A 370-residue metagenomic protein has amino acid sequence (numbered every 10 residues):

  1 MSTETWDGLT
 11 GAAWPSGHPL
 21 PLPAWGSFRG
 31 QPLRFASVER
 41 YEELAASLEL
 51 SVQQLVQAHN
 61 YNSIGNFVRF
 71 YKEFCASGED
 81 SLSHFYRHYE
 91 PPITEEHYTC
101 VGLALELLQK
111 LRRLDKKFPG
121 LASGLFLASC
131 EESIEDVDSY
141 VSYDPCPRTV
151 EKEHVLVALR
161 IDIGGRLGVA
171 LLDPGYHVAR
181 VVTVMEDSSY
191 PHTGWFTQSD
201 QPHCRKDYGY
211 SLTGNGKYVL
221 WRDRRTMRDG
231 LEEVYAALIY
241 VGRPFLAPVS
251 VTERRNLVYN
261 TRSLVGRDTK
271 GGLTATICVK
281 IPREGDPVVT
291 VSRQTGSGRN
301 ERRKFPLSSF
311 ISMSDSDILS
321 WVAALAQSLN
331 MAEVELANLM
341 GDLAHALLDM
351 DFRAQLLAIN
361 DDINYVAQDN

Functional and structural regions predicted by a protein language model:
E4-E96: Secondary-structure boundary elements
A24, R29-P32, Y41, A45-V56 (+4 more regions): Hydrophobic, Leu/Ile/Phe/Ala-enriched alpha-helical segments that form helix-helix packing faces
Y61-I64, Y98-L108, H154-V157, L171-Y176: Long, contiguous hydrophobic alpha-helical segments, chiefly transmembrane helices and signal peptides
C75-R148, K152: Active-site neighborhood of thiol-dependent amide/isopeptide-bond enzymes
D115, L159-I163, T295-S297: Short acidic, glycine-rich loop/turn motifs
L127-V288: His-Asp-centered catalytic microenvironments across diverse enzyme cores, prominently the transglutaminase-like
A237-N370: Extended, charged low-complexity segments that frequently continue into or abut oligomerization scaffolds
